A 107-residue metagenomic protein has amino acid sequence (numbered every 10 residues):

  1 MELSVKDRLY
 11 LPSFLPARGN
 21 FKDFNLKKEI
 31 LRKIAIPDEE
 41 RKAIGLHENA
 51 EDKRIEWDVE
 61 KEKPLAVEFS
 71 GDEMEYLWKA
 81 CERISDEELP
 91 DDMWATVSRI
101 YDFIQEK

Functional and structural regions predicted by a protein language model:
M1-K107: A composition-driven surface/loop motif
